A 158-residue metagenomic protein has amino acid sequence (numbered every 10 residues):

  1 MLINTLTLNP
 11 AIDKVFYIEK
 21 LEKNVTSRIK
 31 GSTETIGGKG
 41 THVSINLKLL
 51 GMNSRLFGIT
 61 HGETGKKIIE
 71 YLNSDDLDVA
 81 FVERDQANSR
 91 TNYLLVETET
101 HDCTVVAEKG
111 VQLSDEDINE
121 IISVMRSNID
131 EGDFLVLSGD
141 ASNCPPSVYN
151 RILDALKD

Functional and structural regions predicted by a protein language model:
M1, S89-T91: Change "...and in nucleic-acid phosphodiester-cleaving endonucleases..." to "...and in nucleic-acid processing enzymes
M1-N24, T33: Positively charged, low-complexity intrinsically disordered leader regions
L2-L6, N73, T98-D158: Ribokinase/PfkB-type carbohydrate-kinase core domain
L6-P10, I59-G62, R84, T98: Cofactor-binding loop segments of dinucleotide-utilizing enzymes, especially the Rossmann-like FAD- and NAD(P)+-binding
N9, L47, L135: Residue-level signal for inorganic ion chemistry
K14-E19, K66-I69, V106: Short, glycine/acidic-enriched capping/hinge loops at junctions between secondary-structure elements
R28-S89: Substrate-binding N-lobe of the ribokinase-like
L94-V96: A generic structural motif
